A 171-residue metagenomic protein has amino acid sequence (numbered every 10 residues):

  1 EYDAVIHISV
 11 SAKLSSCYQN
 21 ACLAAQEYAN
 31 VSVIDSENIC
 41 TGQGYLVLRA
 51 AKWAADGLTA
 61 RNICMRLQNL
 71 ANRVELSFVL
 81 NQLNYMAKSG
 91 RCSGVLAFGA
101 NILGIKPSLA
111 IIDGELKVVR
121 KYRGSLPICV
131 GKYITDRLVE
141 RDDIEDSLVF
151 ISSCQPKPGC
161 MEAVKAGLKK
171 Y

Functional and structural regions predicted by a protein language model:
E1: Glycine-rich oxoanion-binding loops at beta->alpha junctions
A4, K13, C17-S32, I39-Y171: Mixed-charge interfacial surface used for oligomerization/domain docking and macromolecular partner engagement
